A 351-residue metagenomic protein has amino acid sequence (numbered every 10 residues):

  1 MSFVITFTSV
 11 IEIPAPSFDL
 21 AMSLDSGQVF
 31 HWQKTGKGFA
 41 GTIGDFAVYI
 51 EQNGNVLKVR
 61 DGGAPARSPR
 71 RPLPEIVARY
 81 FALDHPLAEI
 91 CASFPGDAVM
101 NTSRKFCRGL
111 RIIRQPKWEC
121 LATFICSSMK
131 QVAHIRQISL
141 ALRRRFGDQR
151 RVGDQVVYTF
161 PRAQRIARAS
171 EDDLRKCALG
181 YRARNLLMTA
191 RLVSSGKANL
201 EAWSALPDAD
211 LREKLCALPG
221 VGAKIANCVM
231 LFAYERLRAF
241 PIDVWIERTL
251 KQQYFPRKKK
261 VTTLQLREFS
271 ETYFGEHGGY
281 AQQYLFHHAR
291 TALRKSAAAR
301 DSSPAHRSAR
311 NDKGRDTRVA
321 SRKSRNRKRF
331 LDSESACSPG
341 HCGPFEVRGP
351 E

Functional and structural regions predicted by a protein language model:
M1-S303, R307-R318, R322-C337, G349: HhH-family (HhH-GPD) DNA N-glycosylase catalytic core used in base-excision repair
A309, G343-P344: Secreted/processed peptides and extracellular or luminal domains of membrane proteins
P344-P350: Short, intrinsically disordered C-terminal tails of secreted or membrane-associated proteins
